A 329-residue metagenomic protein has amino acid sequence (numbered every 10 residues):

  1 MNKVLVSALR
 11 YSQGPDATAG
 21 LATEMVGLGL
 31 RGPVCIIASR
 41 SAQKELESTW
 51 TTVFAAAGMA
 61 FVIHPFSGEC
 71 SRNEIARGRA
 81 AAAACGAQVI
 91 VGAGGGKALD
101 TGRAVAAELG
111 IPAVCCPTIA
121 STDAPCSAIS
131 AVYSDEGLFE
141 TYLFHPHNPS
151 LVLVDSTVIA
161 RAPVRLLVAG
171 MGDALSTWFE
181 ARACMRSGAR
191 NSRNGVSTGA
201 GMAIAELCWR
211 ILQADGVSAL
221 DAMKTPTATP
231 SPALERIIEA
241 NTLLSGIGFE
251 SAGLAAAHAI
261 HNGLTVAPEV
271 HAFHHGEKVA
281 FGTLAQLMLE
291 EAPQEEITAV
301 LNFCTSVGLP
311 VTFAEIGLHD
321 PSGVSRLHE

Functional and structural regions predicted by a protein language model:
M1-V89, F313: ATP/NTP phosphate-donor binding region
P15-D16, A38-R40, A93-G95, C116-I119 (+3 more regions): Fold-independent oxyanion-binding glycine-rich loops and adjacent beta-strand/coil segments at enzyme active sites
T18-L21, Q43-E47, R72, K97-A104 (+3 more regions): Short glycine/serine/threonine-rich phosphate/pyrophosphate-binding segments that cradle anionic phosphate groups
G20, A292-E329: C-terminal charged capping/lid subdomain of soluble metabolic enzymes
A82-V105, L109-T118: A short, small-residue-rich loop immediately preceding and capping a beta-strand
E108-A200: A glycine/threonine-rich phosphate-anchoring loop and its flanking beta-alpha core in nucleotide/phosphate-binding
S192-F303: Active-site segments that bind and position negatively charged phosphate/pyrophosphate groups
